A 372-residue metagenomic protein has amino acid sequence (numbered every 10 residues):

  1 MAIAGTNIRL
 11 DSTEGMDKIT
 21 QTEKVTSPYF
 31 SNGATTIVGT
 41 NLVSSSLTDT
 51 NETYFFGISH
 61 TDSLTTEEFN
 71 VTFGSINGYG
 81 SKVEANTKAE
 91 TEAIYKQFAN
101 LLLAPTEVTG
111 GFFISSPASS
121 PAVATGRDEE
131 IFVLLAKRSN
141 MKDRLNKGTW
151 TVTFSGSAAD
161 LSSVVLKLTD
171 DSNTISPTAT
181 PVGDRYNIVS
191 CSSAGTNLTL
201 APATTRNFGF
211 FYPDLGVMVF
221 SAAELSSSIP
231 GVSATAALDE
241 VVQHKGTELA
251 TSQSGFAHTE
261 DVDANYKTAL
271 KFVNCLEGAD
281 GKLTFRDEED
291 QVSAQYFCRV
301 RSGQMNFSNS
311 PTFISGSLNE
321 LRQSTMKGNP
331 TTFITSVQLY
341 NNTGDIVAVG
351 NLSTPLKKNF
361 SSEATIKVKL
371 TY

Functional and structural regions predicted by a protein language model:
M1-Y372: Long, position-biased, composition-driven segments near the start of the mature protein
